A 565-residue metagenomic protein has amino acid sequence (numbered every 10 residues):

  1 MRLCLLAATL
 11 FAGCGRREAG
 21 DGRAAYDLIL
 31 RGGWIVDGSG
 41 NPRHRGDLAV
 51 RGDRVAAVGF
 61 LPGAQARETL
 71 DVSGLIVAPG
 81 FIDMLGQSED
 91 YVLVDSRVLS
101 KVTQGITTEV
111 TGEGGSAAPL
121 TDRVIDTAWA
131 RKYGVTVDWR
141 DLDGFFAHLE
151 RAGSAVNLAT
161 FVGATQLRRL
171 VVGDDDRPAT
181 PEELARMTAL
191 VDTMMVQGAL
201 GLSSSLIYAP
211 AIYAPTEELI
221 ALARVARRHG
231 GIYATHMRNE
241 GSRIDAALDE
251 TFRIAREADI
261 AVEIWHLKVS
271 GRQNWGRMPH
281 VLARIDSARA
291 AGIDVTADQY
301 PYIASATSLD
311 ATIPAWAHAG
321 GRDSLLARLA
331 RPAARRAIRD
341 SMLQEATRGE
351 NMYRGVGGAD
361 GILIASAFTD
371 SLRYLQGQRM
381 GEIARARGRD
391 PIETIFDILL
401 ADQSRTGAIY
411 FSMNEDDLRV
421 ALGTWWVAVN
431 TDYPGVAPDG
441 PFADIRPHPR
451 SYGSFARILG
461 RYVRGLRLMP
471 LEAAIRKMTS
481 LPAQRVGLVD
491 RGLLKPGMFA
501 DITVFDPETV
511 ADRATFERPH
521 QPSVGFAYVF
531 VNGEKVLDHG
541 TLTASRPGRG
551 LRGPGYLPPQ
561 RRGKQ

Functional and structural regions predicted by a protein language model:
M1-L6: Sec-dependent signal peptide recognition, specifically the positively charged N-region followed immediately by
F11-G13: C-terminal motif of bacterial Sec signal peptides marking the signal peptidase cleavage site
E18-I29, I35-G80, D512: Histidine-rich, glycine-flanked metal-binding segment
A25-R31, P62-G112, V531: Replace "His-x-His-based motif
G33, R331, V420-W426, T431-D432 (+3 more regions): C-terminal cap of metal-dependent C-N hydrolases
I35-D47, T406-M413, D417-L418, L466-I475 (+1 more regions): Acidic, glycine-enriched loop/beta-strand segments at the rims of small-molecule binding/catalytic pockets
D90-F161, T180-Q197, I220-R228: Alpha-helical scaffold segments that flank or form the walls of functional sites
F146-L149, S154-P181, A185-Y208, A223 (+3 more regions): Active-site neighborhoods of metal-dependent hydrolases
